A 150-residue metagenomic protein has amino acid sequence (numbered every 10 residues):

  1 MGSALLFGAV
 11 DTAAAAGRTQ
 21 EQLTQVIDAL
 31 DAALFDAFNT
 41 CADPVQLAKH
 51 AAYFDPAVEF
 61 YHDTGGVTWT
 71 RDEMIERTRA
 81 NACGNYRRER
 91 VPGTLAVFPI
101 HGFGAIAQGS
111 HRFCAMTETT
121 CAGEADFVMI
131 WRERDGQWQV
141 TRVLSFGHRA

Functional and structural regions predicted by a protein language model:
L5-P56: Short, low-complexity N-terminal intrinsically disordered segments enriched in polar/charged residues
V10, E124-R149: Short beta-strand edge/turn micro-motifs at domain boundaries
Q25, P44-F103: A solvent-exposed, acidic/Ser-Thr-rich amphipathic alpha-helical stretch
G65-V67, R112-C114, F146-A150: Solvent-exposed loop/turn segments at secondary-structure junctions within structured extracellular/periplasmic domains
M74, T78, P92-F98, S110-F113 (+2 more regions): Hydrophobic/aromatic beta-strand elements that line small-molecule binding cavities or substrate pockets in beta-rich
C83-Y86, F113-A122, R149: Short, cysteine-centered beta-strand-loop-beta hairpins and adjacent loop/turn segments enriched in charged/polar
V97-A105, W131-W138: A short, structured loop/turn motif at beta-sheet edges
